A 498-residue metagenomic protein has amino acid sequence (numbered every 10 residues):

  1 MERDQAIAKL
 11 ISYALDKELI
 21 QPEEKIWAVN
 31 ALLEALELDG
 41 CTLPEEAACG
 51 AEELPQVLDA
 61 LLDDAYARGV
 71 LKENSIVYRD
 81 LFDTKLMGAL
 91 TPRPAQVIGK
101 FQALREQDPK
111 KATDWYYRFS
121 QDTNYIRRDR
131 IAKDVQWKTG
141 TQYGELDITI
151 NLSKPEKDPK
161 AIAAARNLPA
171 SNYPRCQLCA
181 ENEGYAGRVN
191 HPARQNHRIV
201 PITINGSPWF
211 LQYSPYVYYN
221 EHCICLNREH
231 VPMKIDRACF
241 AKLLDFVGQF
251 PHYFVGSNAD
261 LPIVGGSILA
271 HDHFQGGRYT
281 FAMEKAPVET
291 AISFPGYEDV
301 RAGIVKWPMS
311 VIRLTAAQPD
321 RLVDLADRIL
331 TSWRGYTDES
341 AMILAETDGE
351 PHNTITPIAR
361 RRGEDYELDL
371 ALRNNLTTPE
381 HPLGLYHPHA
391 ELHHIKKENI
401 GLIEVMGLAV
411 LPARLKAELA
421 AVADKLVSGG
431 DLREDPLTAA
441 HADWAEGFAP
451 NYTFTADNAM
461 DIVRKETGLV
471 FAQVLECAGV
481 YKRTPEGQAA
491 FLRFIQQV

Functional and structural regions predicted by a protein language model:
M1-C225, E229-P232, K306-P308, V323-A326 (+2 more regions): Active-site microenvironments that recognize anionic phosphate/pyrophosphate groups
N196-R198, H230-V255: Helical scaffold of the NTase/Pol beta-like nucleotidyltransferase catalytic core
A238, V247-S267, G276-L330, R334-T337: Catalytic or ion-translocation cores adjacent to nucleophile or general acid/base/metal-coordination motifs in diverse
P262-A270, D348-T354: Beta-rich nucleic-acid/ligand-interaction surfaces
